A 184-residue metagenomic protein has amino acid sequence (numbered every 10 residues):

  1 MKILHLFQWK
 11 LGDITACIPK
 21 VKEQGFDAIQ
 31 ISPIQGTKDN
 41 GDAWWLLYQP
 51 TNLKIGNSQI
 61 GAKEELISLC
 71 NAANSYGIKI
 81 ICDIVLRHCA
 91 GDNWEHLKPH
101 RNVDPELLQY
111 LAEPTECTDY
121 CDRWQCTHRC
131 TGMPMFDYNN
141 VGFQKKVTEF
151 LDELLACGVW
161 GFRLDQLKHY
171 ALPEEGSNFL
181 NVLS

Functional and structural regions predicted by a protein language model:
K2-H5, W9-A16, Q24-F26, Q30-C157 (+1 more regions): Substrate-binding/active-site clefts of carbohydrate-active enzymes
I3-H5, F162-L167: Short catalytic-loop micro-motif centered on adjacent basic/acidic residues
H169-L172: Outer-membrane beta-barrel proteins
